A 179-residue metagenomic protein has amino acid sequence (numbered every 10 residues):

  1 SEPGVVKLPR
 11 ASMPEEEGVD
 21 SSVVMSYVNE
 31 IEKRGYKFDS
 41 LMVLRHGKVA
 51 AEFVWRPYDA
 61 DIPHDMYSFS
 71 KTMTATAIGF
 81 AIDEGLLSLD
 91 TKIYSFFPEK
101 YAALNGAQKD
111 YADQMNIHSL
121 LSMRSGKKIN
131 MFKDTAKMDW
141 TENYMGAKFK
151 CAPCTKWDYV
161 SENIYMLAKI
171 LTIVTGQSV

Functional and structural regions predicted by a protein language model:
S1-D59, H64, I82-L87, Q177: N-terminal leader/targeting segments and the immediately adjacent pre-domain N-terminus
G18-S22, F38, H64, S68 (+6 more regions): Soluble non-cytosolic domains of exported or imported proteins
V28, E32, G79, Y94 (+3 more regions): Non-transmembrane alpha-helical segments in soluble domains of secreted/periplasmic/extracellular proteins
R34-Y36, P57-Y58, S88, D110-M115 (+2 more regions): Extracellular/periplasmic catalytic domains that process cell-envelope and extracellular macromolecules
G47, H64-D90, L120, L167-L171: Active-site SXXK
D61, Q108, K127-V179: Catalytic-site signature segments of enzymes, centered on catalytic residues
D65, E84-S125, G146, T175-V179: Active-site helix/loop module of the DD-peptidase/beta-lactamase fold, centered on the serine-lysine SxxK catalytic
